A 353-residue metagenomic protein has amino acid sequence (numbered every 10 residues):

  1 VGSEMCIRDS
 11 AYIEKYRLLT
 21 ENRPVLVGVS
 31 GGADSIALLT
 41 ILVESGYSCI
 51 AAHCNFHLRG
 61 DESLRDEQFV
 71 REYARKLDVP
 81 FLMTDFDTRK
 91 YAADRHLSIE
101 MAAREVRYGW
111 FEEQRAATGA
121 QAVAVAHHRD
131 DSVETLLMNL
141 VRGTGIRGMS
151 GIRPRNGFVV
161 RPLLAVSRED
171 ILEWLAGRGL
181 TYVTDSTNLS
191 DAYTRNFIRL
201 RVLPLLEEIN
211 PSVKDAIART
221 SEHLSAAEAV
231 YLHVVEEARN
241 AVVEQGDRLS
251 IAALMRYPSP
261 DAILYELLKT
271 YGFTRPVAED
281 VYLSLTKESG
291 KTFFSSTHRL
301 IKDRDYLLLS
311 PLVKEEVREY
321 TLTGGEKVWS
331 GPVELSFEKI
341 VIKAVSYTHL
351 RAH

Functional and structural regions predicted by a protein language model:
V1-E4, A352-H353: Positively charged, low-complexity/disordered segments
S3-E4, R8-P204: Core alpha/beta nucleotide-donor-binding catalytic domains of modification enzymes
R8-S30, I50-C54, F86, V106 (+2 more regions): AMP-forming adenylation/ATP pyrophosphatase catalytic core
L97-S98, T144, V166, Y193 (+4 more regions): Short coil/turn linker and secondary-structure boundary residues
V141, E207, L268-G272: Hydrophobic/aromatic-lined pockets within catalytic cores
V183, S212-I217, Y231: Short, structured loop/turn "capping" segments at alpha-beta junctions
L205-V213: Conserved anion/nucleotide-ligand pocket segment
